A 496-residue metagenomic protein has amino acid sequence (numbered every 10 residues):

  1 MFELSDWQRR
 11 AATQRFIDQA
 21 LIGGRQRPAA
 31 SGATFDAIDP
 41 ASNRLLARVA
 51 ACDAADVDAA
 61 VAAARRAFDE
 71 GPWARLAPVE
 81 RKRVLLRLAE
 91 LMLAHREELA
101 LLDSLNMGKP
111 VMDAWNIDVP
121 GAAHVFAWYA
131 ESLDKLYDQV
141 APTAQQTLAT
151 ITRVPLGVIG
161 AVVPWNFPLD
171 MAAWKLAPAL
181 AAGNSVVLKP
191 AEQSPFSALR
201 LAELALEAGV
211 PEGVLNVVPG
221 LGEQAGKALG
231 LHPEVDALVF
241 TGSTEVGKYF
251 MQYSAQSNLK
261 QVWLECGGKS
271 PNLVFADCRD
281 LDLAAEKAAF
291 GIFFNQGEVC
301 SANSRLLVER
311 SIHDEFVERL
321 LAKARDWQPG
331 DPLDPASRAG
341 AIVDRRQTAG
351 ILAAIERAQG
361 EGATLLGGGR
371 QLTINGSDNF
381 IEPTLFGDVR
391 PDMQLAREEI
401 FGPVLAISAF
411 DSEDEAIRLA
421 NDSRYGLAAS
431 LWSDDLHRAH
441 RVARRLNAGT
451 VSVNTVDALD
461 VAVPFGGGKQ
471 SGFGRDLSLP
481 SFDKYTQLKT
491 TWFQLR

Functional and structural regions predicted by a protein language model:
M1-S42, A67: Hydrophobic face of amphipathic alpha-helices that form TPR/SEL1-like repeat modules and related alpha-solenoid
G24, N43, R81, D103 (+9 more regions): Residue-level signal for inorganic ion chemistry
R44-R48, V235, Q328-P329, I355 (+3 more regions): Conserved C-terminal structural/oligomerization subdomain of aldehyde/semialdehyde dehydrogenase
L46-C52, D69-W73, A161, N272-A276 (+5 more regions): Short, well-ordered beta-strand elements within core beta-sheets of diverse protein domains
L46-L136: Glycine-rich loop-to-alpha-helix module at the N-terminal edge of alpha/beta enzyme cores
Y137-L283, F410: Rossmann-like NAD(P) dinucleotide-binding subdomain of oxidoreductase/dehydrogenase enzymes
S185-V187, L365, T450: A short hydrophobic/small-residue beta-strand
A237, E245-R390, V453: ALDH superfamily catalytic-core signature
